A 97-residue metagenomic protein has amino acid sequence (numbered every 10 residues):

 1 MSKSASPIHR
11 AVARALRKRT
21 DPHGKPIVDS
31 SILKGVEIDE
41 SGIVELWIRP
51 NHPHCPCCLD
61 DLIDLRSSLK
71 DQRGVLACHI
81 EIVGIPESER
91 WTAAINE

Functional and structural regions predicted by a protein language model:
M1-E97: Domain-level signature for proteins that mediate thiol-based redox and metal-cofactor handling
